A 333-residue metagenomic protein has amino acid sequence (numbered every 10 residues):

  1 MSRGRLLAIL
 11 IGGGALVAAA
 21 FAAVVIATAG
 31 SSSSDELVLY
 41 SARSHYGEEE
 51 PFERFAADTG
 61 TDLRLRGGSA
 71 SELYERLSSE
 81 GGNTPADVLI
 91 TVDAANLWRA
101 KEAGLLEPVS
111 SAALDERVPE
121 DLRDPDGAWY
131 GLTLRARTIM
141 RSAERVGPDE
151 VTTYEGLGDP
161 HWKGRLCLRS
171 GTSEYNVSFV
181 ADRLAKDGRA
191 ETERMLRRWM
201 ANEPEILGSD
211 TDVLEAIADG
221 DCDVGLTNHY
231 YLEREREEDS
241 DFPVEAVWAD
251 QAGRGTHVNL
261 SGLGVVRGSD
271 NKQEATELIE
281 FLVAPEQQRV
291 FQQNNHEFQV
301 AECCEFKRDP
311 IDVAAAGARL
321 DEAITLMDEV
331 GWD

Functional and structural regions predicted by a protein language model:
V24-R99: Early extracytoplasmic/lumenal segment of secretory-pathway proteins
Y40-R43, P125-W129, R141-A143, D149 (+3 more regions): Short beta-strand->loop
T84-L89, E107-I139, E155, R165-L168: A structural signal for short loop-to-beta-strand junctions that line the ligand-binding cleft of periplasmic/secreted
A100-P108, E120-G127, E235-A249: Ligand-binding "clamshell"
T138-R145, A181, A185, V258-E274 (+2 more regions): A bilobed periplasmic-binding-protein/Venus flytrap-type ligand-binding module shared by bacterial periplasmic
G164-T172, F281-E302: Periplasmic-binding protein-like
G171, Y175-S178, D182-A249: Ligand-binding pocket segment of bilobal, Venus flytrap-like solute-binding proteins
A190-T192, E297-D333: An extracytoplasmic/periplasmic, membrane-proximal ligand-sensing/linker region
